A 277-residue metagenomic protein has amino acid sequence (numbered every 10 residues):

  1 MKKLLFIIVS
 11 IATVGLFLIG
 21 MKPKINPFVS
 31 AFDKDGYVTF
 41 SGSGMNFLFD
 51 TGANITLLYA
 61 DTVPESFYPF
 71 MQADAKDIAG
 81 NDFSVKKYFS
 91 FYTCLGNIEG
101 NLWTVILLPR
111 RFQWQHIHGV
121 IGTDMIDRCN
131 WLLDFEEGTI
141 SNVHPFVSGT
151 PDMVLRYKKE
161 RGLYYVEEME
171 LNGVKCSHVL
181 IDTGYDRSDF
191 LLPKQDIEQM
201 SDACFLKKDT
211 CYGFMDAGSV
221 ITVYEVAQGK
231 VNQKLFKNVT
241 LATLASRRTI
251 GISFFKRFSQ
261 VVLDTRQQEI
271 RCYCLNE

Functional and structural regions predicted by a protein language model:
K2-E277: Pepsin/retropepsin-fold aspartyl endopeptidases
